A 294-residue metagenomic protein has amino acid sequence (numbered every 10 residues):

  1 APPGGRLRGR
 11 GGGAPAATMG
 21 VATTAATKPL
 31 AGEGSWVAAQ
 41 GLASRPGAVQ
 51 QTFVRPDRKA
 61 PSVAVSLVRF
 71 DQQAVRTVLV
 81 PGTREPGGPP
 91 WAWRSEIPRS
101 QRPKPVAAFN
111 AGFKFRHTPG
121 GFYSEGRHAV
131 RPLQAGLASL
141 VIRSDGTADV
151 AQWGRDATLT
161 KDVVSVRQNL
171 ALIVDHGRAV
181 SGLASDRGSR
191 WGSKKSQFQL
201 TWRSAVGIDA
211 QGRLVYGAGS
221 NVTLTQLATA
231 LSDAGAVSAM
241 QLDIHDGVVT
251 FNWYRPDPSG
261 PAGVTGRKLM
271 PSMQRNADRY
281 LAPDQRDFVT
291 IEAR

Functional and structural regions predicted by a protein language model:
A1-R131: Zymogen propeptides
P56-S62, S144, A210, A282-P283: Short, ordered beta-strand-loop transition motifs
V63, A135, T201, A282-R286: Short, solvent-exposed loop/turn segments at the edges of secondary structure
V65, R213, R286-F288: A residue-level signal for beta-strand positions that form part of recognition/binding surfaces within mature
V68, V206, T225, F251 (+1 more regions): Short beta-strand element of the conserved SAM-dependent methyltransferase core
D71-A74, L79-D233: Aspartyl protease catalytic domain
V215-G217, V222-A262, L269-P271: C-terminal soluble interaction/assembly domains
P261-R294: Low-complexity, Gly/Ser/Thr/Pro-rich intrinsically disordered linker/tail segments
